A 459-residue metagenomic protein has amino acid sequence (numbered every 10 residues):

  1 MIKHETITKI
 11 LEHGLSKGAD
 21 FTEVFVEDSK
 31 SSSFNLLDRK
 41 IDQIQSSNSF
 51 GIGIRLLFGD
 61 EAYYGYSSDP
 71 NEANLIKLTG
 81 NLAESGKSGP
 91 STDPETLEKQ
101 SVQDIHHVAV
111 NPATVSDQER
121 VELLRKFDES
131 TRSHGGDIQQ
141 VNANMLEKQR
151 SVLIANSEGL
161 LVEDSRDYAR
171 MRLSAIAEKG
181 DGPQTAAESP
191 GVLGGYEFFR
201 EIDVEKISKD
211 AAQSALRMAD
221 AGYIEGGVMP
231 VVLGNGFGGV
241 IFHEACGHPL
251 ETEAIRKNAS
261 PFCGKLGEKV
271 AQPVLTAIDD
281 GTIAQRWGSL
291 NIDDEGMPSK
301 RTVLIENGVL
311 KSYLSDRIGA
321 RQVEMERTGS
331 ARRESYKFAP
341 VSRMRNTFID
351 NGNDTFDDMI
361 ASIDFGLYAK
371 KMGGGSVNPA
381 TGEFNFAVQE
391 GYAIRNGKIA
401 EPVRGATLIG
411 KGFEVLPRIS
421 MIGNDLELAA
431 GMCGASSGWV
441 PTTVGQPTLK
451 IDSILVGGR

Functional and structural regions predicted by a protein language model:
M1-R459: N-terminal small-residue-enriched
